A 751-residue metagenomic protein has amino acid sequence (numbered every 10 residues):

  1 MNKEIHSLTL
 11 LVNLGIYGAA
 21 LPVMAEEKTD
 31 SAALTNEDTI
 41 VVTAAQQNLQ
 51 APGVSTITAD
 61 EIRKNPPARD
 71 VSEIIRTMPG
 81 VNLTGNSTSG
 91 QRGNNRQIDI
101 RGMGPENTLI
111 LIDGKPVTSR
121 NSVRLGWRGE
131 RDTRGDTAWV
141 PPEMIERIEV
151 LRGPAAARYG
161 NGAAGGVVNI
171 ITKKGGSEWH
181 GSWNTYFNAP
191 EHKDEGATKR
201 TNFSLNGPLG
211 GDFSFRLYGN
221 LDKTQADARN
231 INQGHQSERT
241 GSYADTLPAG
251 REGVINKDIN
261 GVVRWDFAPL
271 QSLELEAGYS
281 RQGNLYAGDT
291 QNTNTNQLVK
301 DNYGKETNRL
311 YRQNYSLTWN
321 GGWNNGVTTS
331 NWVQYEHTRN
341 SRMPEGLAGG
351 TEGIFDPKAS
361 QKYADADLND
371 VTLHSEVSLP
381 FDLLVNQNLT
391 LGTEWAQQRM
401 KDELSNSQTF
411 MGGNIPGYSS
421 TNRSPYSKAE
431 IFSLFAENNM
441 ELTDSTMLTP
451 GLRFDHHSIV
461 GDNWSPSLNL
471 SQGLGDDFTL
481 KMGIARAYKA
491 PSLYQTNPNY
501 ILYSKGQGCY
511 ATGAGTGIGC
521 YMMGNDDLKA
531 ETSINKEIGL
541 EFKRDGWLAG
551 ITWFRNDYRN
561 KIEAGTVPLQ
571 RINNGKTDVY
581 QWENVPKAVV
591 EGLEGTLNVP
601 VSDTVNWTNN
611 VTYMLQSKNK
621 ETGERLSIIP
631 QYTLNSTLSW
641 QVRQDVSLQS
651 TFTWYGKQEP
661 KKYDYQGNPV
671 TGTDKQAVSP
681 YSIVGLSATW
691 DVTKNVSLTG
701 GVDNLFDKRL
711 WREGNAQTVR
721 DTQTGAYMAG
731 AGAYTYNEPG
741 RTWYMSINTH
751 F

Functional and structural regions predicted by a protein language model:
K28, N184, E441-S445, W553-Y558 (+3 more regions): Gram-negative outer-membrane beta-barrel transporters
N36-A68, S72, Q97, S122-E130: N-terminal periplasmic "start-of-domain" segments of outer-membrane beta-barrel proteins
S72-R120: Extracytoplasmic beta-strand/coil segments of soluble accessory domains associated with Gram-negative outer-membrane
T118-N121, R559, W654-Y663, T689-F751: C-terminal beta-signal and adjacent terminal beta-strands/loops of Gram-negative outer-membrane beta-barrel proteins
D132-N184: A beta-strand signature from Gram-negative outer-membrane beta-barrel systems, especially the internal plug domain
G176-N302, N560: Periplasmic-side early beta-strands and strand-to-turn transitions of outer-membrane beta-barrels
T185, T318, S330-R342, G473 (+4 more regions): Membrane-embedded beta-barrel scaffold of Gram-negative outer-membrane proteins
R264-Q282, G304-G461, S471-G475, G550 (+2 more regions): Face-selective signature of the C-terminal outer-membrane beta-barrel domain
